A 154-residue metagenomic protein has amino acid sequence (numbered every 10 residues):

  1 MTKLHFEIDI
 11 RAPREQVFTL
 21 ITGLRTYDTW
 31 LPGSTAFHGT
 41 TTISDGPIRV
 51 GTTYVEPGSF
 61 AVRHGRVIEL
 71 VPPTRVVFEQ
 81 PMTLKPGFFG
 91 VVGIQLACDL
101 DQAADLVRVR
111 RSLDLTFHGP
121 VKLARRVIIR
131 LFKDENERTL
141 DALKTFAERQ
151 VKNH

Functional and structural regions predicted by a protein language model:
M1-D45: Hydrophobic ligand-binding cavity/cleft-lining segments
M1-D9, F37, A103, E137 (+1 more regions): Hydrophobic-ligand-binding modules of eukaryotic lipid transfer/binding families
K3-H5, A61-G65, G90-L96: Short, surface-exposed coil-to-beta transition loops
E7-R11, V55, R66, D99 (+1 more regions): Generic structural detector for well-ordered beta-strands
R11, L70-P72, A103: Structural motif
D28-T29, G39-F89, R108, R138 (+2 more regions): Glycine-rich portal/gate segments that line the openings of hydrophobic small-molecule binding cavities
L84-D134, H154: Beta-strand/loop substructures that line and gate deep hydrophobic ligand-binding cavities in soluble
